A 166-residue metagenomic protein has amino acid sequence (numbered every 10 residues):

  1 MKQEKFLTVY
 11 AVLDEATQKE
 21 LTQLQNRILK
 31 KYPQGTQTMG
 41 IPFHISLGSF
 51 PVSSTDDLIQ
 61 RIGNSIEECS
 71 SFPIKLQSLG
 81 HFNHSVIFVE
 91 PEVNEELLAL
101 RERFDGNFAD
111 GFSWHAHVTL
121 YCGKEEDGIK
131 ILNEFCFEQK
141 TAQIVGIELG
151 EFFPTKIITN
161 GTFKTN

Functional and structural regions predicted by a protein language model:
M1-S71, V93-V145, I158-N166: Basic, often amphipathic N-terminal segments
Q77-V86, L120, E148-I158: Short proline/glycine- and acidic-rich turn/helix-capping motifs at secondary-structure junctions
V86-V93: Short histidine-centered catalytic/ligand-binding loop motif
